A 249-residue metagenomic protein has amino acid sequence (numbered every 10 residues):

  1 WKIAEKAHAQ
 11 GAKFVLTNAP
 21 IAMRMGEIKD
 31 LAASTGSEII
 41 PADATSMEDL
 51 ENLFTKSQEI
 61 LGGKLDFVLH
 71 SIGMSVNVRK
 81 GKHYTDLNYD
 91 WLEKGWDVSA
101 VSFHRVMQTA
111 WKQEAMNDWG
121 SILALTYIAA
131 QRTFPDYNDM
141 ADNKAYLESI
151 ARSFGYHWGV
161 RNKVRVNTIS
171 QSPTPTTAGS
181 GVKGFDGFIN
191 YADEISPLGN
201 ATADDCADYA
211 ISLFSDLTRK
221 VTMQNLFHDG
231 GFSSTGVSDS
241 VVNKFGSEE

Functional and structural regions predicted by a protein language model:
W1-L16: Canonical Rossmann dinucleotide-binding motif of NAD(H)/NADP(H)-dependent dehydrogenases/reductases, specifically
A32-E48: Rossmann-fold cofactor-recognition segment
L65-G73: Conserved hydrophobic beta-strands of the Rossmann-like cofactor-binding core in SDR/related NAD(P)H-dependent
L69, L123, V166-I169, G179 (+2 more regions): Hydrophobic structural elements of the Rossmann-like NAD(P)H-binding subdomain that define the short-chain
G73-V160, S170-T176, G199, F232: Catalytic loop of short-chain dehydrogenase/reductase
V101, T168, D186-V221, L226-G230 (+1 more regions): C-terminal helical subdomain
W119, V160-R165, V221-M223: Short, small/polar-rich loop/turn modules that mediate ligand/substrate recognition or access, typified
R161, T168-S196, D205, T235-E249: A glycine/serine/threonine-rich, flexible loop-to-helix segment that serves as the NAD(P) cofactor-binding "lid"
